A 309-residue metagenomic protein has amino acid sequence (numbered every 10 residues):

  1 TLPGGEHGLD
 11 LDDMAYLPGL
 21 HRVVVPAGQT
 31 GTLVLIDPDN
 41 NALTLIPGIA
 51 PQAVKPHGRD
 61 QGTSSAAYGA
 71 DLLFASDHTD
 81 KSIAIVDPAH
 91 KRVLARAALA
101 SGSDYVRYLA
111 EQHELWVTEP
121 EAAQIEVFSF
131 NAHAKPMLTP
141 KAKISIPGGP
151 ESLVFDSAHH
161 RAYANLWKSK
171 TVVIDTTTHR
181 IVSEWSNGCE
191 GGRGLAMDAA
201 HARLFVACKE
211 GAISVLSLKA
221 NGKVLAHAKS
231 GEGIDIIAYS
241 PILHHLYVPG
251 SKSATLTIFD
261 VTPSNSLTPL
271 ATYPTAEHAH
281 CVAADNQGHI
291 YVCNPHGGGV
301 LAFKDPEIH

Functional and structural regions predicted by a protein language model:
T1-H309: Predominantly soluble domains enriched in secretory-pathway, periplasmic, or organellar proteins
